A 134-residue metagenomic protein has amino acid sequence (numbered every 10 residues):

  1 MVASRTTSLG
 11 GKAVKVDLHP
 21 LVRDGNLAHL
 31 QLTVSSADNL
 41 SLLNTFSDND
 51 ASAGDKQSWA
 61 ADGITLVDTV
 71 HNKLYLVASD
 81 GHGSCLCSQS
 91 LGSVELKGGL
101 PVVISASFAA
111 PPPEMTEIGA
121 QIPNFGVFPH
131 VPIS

Functional and structural regions predicted by a protein language model:
M1-D24: Low-complexity, acidic Ser/Thr/Pro/Gly-rich terminal tails and inter-domain linkers that flank the onset of structured
M1-R5, L91-S134: Surface-exposed edge beta-strand/loop patches
G10-K12, T69, P123-F125: Short strand-coil-strand connectors
A13, G25-H29, W59-A61, P101-V103 (+2 more regions): Extracytoplasmic
D17, Q31-T33, Q121: Beta-strand residues in well-ordered beta-sheet regions across diverse protein folds
R23-A28, D68-H71, G98, A109-T116: A short, structured loop/turn motif at beta-sheet edges
A28-D38: Short, well-ordered beta-strand segments enriched in hydrophobic/aromatic residues
A37-S93: The feature marks short-to-medium sequence segments in extracytoplasmic or secretory-pathway proteins
